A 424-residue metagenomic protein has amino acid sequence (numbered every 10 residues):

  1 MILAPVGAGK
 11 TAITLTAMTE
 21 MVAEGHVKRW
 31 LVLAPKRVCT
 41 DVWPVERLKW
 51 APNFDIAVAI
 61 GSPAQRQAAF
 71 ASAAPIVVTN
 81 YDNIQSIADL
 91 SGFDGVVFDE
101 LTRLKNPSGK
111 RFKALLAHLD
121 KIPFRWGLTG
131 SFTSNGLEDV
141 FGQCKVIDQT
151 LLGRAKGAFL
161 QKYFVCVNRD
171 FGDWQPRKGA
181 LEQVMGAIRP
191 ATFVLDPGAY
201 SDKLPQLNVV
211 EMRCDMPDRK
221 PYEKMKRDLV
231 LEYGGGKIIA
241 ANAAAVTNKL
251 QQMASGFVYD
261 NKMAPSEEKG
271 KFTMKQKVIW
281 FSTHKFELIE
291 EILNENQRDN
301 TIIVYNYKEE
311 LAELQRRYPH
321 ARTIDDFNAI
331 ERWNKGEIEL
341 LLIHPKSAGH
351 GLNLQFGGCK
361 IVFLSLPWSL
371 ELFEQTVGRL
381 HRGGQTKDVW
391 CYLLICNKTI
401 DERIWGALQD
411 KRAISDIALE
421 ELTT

Functional and structural regions predicted by a protein language model:
M1-A17: Walker A/P-loop
I13, H26-K49, S134-D139, Y307-K308: Conserved Walker A/P-loop ATP-binding site and its immediately adjacent core in helicase/helicase-like ATPase domains
V38-S62, I147-T150: Conserved helix-turn-beta segment of the N-terminal RecA-like "Helicase ATP-binding" lobe in SF1/SF2 helicases
Q65-Q67, I302-V304, E309-A348: Conserved helicase ATPase core of P-loop NTP-dependent helicases/translocases
V78-N83, D89-G92, G109-P123, L152-D299 (+2 more regions): Inter-lobe coupling linker of SF2 helicases/translocases
G92-G95, D139-G142, N353-L366, V389-L393: A short beta-strand element within the Helicase C-terminal
G92-V165, E371, H381-R382: Signature of the SF2 helicase/ATPase Hel1-core->accessory helical subdomain module
W368-T424: A conserved SF2-helicase RecA2
